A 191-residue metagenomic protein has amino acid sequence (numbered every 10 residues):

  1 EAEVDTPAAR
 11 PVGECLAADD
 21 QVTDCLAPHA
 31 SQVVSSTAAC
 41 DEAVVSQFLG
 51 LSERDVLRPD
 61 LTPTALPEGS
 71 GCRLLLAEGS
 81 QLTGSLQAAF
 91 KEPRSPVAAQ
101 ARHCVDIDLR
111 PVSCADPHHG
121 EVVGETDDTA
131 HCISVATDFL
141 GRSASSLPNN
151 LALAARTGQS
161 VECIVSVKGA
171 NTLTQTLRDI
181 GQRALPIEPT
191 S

Functional and structural regions predicted by a protein language model:
E1-S191: Primary mode marks residue(s) on the alpha4-beta5-alpha5 output face of response regulator receiver
